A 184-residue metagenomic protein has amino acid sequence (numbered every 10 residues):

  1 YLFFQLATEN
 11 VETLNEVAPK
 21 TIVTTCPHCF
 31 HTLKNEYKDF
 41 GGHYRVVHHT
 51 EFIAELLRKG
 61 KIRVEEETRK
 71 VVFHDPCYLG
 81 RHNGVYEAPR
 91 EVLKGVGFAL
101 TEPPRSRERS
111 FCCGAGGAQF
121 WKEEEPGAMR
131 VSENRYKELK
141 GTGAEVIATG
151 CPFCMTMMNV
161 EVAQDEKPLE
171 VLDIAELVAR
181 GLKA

Functional and structural regions predicted by a protein language model:
Y1-A184: Iron-sulfur cluster-binding electron-transfer modules in prokaryotic oxidoreductases
